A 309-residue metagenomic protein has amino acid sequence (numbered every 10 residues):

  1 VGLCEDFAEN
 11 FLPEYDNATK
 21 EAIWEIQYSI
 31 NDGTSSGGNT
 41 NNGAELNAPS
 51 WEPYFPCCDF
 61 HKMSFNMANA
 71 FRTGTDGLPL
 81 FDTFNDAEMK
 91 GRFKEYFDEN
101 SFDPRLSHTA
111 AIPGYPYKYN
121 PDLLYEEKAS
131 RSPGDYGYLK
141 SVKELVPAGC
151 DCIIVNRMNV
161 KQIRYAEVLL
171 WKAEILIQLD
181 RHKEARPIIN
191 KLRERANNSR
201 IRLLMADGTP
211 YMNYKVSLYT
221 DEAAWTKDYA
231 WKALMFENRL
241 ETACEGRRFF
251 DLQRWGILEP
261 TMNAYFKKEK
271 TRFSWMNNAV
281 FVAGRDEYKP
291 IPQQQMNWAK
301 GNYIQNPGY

Functional and structural regions predicted by a protein language model:
V1-T40, D82, D86-Y309: Acidic/polar-rich alpha-helix caps and helix-coil junctions
N42-G74, A129-G134: Short, cationic low-complexity segments
G77-L80: Glycine-rich (often Gly-Gly/Gly-Pro-rich) flexible segments and glycine-rich loop motifs, frequently accented by
